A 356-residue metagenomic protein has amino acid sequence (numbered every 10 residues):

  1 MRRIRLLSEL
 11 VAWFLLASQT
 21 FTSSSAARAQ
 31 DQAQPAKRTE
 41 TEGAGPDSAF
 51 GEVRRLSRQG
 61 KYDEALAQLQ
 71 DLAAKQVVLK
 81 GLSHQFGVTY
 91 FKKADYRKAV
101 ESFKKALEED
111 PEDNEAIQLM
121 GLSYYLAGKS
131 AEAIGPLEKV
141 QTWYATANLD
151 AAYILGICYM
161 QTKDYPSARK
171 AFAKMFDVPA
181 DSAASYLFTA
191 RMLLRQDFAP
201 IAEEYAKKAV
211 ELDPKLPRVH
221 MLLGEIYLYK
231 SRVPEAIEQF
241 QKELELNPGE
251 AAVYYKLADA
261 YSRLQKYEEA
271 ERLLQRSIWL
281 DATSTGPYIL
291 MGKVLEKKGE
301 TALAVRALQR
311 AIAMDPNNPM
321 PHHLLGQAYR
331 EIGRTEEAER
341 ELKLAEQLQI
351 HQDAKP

Functional and structural regions predicted by a protein language model:
G45-D71, K75, V88, K92 (+2 more regions): Alpha-helical segment of the N-proximal tetratricopeptide repeat
P46, K80-G81, N114-E115, A147-D150 (+6 more regions): Helix-start (N-cap) detector for alpha-helical repeat units in TPR-like alpha-solenoids, especially tetratricopeptide
G60-A67, K93-K105, A127-K139, T162-K174 (+5 more regions): Structural signature of tandem alpha-helical TPR/SEL1-like repeats, specifically the intra-repeat loop/turn
K75, E109, W143-Y144, D177-V178 (+5 more regions): Structural marker of alpha-solenoid helical repeat scaffolds
Q85, L119, Y153-I154, F188 (+4 more regions): Canonical tetratricopeptide repeat
A313-D315, P319-D353: TPR/TPR-like (Sel1-like) alpha-helical repeat modules
